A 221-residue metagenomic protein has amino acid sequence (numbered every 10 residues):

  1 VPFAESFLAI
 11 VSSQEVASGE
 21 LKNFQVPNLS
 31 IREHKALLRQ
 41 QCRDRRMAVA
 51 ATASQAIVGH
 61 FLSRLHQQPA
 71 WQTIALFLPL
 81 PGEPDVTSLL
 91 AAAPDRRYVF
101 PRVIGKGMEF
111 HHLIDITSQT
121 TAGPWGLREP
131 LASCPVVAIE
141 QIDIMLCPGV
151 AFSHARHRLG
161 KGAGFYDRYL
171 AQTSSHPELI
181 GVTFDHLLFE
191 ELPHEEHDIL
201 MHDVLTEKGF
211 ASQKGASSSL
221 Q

Functional and structural regions predicted by a protein language model:
F3, F7-I10, L21-E140: N-terminal active-site beta-alpha-beta segment that forms phosphate/nucleotide-binding and substrate-recognition loops
F7, V11, E15, L21-E33 (+6 more regions): Surface-exposed, charge/polar-rich loops and edge strands
F77, F110, W125, F152 (+2 more regions): Aromatic side chains
F77-P79, P101, C147-P148, G181-T183: Short beta-strand segments
L80, A151, F210: Flexible, active-site-proximal loop/turn residues at the rims of small-molecule/cofactor binding pockets and catalytic
R128, P148-A151: A structured binding-face within diverse protein domains that lines the active/interaction site
P135, R158-L159: Short capping loops/turns at secondary-structure boundaries
G162: Short polar/charged helix/loop
